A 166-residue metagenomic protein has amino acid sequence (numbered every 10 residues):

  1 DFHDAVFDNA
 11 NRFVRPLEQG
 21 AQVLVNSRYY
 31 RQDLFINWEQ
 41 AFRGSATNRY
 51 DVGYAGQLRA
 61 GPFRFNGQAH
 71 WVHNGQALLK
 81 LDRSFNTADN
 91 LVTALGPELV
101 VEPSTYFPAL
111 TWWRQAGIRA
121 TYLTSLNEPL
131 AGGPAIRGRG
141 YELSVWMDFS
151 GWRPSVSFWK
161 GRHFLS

Functional and structural regions predicted by a protein language model:
D1, D33-N37, N66-V72, G117-L123 (+1 more regions): Transmembrane beta-strands of outer-membrane beta-barrel proteins
D1-Q57, Q68: Surface-exposed coil loops of outer-membrane beta-barrel proteins
F2-N9, A131-A135, G151-S166: Outer membrane beta-barrel transmembrane domains
V6-N9, W38-F42, D82-L91, E128-A131: Extracellular loop and loop/strand-boundary signature of outer-membrane beta-barrel proteins
N11-R15, G44-R49, T87-P97, G132-G138: Replace "Gram-negative outer membrane beta-barrel proteins" with "bacterial and organellar outer membrane beta-barrel
A21-V25, Y54-L58, L99-F107, L143-M147: Residues on the lipid-exposed face of transmembrane beta-strands in outer-membrane beta-barrel proteins
Y29, Q57-G67, Y106-G117, S150-S155: Short loop/turn motifs that connect adjacent beta-strands in outer-membrane beta-barrel proteins
Q40-G44, H73-L79, A109-T111, L126-G132 (+1 more regions): Gram-negative outer-membrane beta-barrel proteins
